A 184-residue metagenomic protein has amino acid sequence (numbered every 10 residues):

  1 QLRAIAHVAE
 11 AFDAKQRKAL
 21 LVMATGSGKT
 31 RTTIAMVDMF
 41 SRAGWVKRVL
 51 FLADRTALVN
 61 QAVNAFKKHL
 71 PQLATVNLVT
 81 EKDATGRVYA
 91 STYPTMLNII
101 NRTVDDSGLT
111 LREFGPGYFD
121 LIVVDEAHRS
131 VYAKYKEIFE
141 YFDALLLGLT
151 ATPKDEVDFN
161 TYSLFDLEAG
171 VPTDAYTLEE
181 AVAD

Functional and structural regions predicted by a protein language model:
Q1-D184: RecA-like P-loop NTPase motor core of helicase/translocase proteins
